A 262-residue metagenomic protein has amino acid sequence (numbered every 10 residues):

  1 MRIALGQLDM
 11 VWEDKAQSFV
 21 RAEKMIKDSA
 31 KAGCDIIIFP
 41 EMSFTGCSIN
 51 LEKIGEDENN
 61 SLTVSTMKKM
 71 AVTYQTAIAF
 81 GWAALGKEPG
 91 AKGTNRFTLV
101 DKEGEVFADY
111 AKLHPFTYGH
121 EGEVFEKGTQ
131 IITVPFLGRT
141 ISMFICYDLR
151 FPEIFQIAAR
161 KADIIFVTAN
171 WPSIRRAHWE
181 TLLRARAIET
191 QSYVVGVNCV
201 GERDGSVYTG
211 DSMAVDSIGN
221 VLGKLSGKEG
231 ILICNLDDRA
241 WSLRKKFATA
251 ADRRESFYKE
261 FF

Functional and structural regions predicted by a protein language model:
M1-L5: Extreme N-terminal starter segment of soluble prokaryotic enzymes
Q7-W12: Short polar catalytic/cofactor-binding loops
K15-A16, E23-E103, D109, P172-S192: Cys-nucleophile CN-hydrolase/nitrilase-fold catalytic domain and related Cys-dependent amidase chemistry that acts on
E56, G86-R160, I174-T181, L243-A251: Active-site catalytic loop in hydrolytic enzyme cores
N59-A79, R150-L232: CN hydrolase (nitrilase-like) catalytic-core segments centered on the catalytic cysteine and neighboring Lys/Glu
F80-W82, N95-L99, I132, S212-A214 (+1 more regions): Short beta-strand scaffold segments in enzyme catalytic cores
R239-F262: A short C-terminal boundary segment appended to hydrolase-like catalytic domains
